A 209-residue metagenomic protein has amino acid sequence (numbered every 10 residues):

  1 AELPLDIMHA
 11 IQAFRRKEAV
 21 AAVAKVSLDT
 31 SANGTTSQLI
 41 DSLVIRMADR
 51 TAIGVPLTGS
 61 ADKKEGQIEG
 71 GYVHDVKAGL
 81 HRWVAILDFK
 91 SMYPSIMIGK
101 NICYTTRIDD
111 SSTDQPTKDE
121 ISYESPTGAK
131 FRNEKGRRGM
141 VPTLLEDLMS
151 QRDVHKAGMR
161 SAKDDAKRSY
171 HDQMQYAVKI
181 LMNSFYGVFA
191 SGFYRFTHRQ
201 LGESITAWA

Functional and structural regions predicted by a protein language model:
A1-S91, S95-K100, S169-A209: Common nucleic-acid-contacting/processivity interface regions adjacent to the catalytic cores of nucleic-acid enzymes
F89-M92, I98, I102-A209: Conserved catalytic core of nucleic-acid polymerases
